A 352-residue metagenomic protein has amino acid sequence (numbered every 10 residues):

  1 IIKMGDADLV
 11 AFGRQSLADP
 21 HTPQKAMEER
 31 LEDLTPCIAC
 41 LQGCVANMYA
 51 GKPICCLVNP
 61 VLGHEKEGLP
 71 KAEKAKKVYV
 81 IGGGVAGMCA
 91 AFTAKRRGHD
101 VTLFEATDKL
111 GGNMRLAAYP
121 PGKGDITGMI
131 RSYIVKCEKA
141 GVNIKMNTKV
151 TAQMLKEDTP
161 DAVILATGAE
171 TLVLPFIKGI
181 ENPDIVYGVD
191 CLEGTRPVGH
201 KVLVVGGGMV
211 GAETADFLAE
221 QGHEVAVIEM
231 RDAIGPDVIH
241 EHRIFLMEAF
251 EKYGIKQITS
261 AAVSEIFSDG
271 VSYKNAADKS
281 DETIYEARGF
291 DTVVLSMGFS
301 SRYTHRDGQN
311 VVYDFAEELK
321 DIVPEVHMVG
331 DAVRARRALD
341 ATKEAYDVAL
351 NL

Functional and structural regions predicted by a protein language model:
I1-I81, V85-R96, D100-V101, K109 (+2 more regions): Flavin-dependent oxidoreductase catalytic cores
D19, K52, E65, T171-V173 (+2 more regions): Short glycine-rich, flexible loops that bind phosphorylated cofactors or substrates
K77, D100-L103, D161, K201 (+2 more regions): Residues at the starts of beta-strands that form the adenosine-phosphate
G83-R96, V198-H223: Rossmann-like NAD(P)H-binding beta-loop-alpha module
G84-A86, K109, A169, G208-V210 (+2 more regions): Residue-level detector of alpha-helix initiation sites
H99-N113, H223-G235: Glycine-rich FAD pyrophosphate-binding loop
T127-L172, I180-H200, E220-F315: A Rossmann-like FAD-binding core segment of flavoenzymes
A212-F217, A233-H242, Y303-H305, V311 (+2 more regions): A conserved FAD-binding loop/helix module that cradles the flavin
